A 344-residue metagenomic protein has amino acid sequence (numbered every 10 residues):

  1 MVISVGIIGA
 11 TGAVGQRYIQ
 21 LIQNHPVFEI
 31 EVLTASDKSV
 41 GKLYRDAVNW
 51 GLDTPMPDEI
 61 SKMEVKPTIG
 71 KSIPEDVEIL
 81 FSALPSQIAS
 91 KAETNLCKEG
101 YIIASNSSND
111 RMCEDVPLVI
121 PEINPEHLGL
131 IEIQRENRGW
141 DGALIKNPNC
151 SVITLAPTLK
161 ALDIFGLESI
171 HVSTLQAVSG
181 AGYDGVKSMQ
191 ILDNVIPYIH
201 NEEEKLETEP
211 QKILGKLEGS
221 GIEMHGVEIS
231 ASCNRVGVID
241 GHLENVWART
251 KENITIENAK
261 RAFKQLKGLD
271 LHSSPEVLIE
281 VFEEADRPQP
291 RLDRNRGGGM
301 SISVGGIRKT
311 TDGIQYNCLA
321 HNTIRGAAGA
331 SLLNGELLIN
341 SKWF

Functional and structural regions predicted by a protein language model:
M1-I191, V195, E228, R296 (+3 more regions): N-terminal Rossmann-like NAD(P) cofactor-binding subdomain of oxidoreductases, focused on the glycine-rich
S179-F344: Charged docking surfaces used in two-component/phosphorelay signaling
